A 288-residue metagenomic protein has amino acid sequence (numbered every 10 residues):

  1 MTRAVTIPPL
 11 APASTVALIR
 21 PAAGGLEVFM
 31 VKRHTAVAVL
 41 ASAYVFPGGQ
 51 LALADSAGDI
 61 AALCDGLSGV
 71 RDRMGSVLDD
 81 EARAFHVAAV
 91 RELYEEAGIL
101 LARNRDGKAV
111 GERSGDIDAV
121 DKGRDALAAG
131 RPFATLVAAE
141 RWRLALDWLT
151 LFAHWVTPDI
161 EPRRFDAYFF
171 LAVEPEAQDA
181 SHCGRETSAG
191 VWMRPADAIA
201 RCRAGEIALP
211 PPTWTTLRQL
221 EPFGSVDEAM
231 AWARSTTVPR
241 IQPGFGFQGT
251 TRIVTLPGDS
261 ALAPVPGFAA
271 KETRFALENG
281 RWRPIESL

Functional and structural regions predicted by a protein language model:
M1-L288: N-terminal leader/linker segments that precede catalytic domains of diphosphate-processing enzymes
